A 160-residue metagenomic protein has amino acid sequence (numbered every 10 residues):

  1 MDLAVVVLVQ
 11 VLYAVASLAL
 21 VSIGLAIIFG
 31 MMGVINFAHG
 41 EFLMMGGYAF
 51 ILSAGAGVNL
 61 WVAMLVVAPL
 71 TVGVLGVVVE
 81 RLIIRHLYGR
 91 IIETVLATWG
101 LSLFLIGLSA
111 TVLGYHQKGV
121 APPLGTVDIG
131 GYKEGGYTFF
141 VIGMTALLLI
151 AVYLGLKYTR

Functional and structural regions predicted by a protein language model:
M1-M32, A38-R160: Small-residue-rich transmembrane alpha-helical segments that form helix-helix packing/gating elements in polytopic
